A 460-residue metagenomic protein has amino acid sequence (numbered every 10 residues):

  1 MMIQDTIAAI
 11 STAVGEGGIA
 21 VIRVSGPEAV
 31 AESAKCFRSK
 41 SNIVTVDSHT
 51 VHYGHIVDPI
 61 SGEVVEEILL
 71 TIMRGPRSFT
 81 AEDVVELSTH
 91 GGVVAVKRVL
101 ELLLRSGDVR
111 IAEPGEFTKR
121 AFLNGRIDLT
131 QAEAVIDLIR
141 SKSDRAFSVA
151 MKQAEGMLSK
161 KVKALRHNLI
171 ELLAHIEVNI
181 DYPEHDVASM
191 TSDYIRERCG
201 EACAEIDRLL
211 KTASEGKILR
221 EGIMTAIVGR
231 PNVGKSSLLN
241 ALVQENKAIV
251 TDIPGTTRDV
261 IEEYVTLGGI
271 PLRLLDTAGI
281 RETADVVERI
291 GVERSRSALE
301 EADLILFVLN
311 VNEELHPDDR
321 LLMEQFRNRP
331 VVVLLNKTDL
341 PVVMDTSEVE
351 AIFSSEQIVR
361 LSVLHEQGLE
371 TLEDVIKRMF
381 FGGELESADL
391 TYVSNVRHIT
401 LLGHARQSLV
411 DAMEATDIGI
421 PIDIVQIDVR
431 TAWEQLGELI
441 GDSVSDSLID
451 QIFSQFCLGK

Functional and structural regions predicted by a protein language model:
M1-S148, K152, G156, V332: A glycine-rich (often HGG/GG-containing) alpha/beta subdomain
M2-I10, V14, D144-E263, T283-D285 (+1 more regions): C-terminal-of-GTPase-core extension/linker across diverse P-loop GTPases
G15-E16, S61-V65, R77-E82, L129-T130 (+5 more regions): Short flexible coil/turn linkers enriched for glycine and charged/polar residues that connect secondary-structure
G17-I19, H49-V51, E301-I305, N328-V331 (+1 more regions): Short glycine-/polar-rich loops that comprise or flank the Walker A/P-loop and associated switch/sensor motifs
V24-S25, T89-G91, L242, T277 (+2 more regions): Glycine-rich, N-terminal phosphate-binding loop of Rossmann-like dinucleotide-binding domains
H52-R74, G255-T283, E301-L304: Switch I (G2) and immediately adjacent beta-strands of P-loop GTPase domains
L274, V308, L334: Generic enzyme active-site microenvironment
E288-N312: Inter-motif core of Ras-like GTPase G domains
